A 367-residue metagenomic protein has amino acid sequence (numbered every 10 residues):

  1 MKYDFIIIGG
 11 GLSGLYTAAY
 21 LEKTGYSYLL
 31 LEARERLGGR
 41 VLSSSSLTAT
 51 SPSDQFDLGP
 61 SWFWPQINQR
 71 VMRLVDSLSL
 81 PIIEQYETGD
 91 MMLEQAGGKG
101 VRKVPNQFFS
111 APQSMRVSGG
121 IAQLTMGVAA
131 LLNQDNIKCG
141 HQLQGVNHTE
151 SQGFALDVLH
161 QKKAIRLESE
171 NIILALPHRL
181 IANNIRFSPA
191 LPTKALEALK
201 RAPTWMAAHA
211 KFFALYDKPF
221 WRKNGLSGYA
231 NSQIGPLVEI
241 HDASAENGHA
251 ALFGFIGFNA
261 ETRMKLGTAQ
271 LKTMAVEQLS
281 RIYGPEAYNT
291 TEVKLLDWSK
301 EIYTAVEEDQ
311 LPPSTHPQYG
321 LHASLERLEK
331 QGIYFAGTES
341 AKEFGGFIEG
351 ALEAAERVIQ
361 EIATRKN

Functional and structural regions predicted by a protein language model:
Y3-L30: N-terminal Rossmann-like FAD-binding beta1-loop-alpha1 element of flavoenzymes
Y16, T24, L167, N224-L226 (+1 more regions): Conserved flavin/dinucleotide-binding core of flavoenzymes
E22-A49: Glycine-rich FAD pyrophosphate-binding loop
G38, F63, V75, V128 (+6 more regions): Generic structural signal for small/hydrophobic residues in well-ordered secondary structure, especially within
S61-G89: N-terminal FAD cofactor-binding segment of flavoenzymes
S61-N68, F109-A129, K138, L266-T268: Short beta-strand to alpha-helix junction loop
C139-A155: A conserved short coil-to-beta-strand element within the FAD-binding core of flavoproteins
H160-K223, E286: Central helical "cap/lid" subdomain
